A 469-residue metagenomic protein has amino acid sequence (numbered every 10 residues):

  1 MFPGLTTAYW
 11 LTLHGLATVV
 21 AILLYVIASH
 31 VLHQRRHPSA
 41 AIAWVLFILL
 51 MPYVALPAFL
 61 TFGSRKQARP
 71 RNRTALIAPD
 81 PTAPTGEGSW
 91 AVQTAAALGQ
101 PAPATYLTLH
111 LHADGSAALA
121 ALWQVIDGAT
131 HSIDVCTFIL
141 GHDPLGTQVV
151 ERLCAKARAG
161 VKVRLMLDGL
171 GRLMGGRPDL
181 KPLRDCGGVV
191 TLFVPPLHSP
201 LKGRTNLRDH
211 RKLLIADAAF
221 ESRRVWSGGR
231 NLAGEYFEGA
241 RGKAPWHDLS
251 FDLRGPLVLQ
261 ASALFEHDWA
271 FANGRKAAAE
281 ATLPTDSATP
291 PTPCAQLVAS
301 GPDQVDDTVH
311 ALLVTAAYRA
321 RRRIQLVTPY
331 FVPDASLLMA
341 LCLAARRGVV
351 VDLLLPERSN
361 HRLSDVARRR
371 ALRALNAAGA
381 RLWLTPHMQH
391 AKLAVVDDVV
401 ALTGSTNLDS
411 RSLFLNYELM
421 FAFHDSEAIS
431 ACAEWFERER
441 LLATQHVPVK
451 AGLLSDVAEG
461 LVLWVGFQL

Functional and structural regions predicted by a protein language model:
M1-H310, T315, R319, S359 (+3 more regions): N-terminal localization/anchoring segments of enzymes in phospholipid and broader phosphate metabolism
T328-Y330, R368: Functionally critical, mid-to-C-terminal surface segments that flank or help form catalytic/ligand
Y330-V351, P356, H361: Helical hairpin unit composed of two closely spaced alpha helices linked by a short loop
V349, L353-N407: C-terminal structural cap/anchor segments
